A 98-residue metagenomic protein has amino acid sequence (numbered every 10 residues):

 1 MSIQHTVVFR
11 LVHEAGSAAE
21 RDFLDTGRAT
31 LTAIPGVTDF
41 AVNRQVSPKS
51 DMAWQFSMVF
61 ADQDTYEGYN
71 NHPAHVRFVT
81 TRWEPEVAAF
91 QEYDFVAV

Functional and structural regions predicted by a protein language model:
S2-V42: N-terminal first-folded block
Q4-R10, V42-H72: Short, well-ordered beta-strand segments in beta-rich or mixed alpha/beta enzyme and ligand-binding folds
T26, T32, V59-Y93: An amphipathic, aromatic/His-enriched active-site/gating alpha helix that lines ligand/cofactor pockets
A41-D51, T80-V98: Glycine-rich beta-strand-turn "strand-cap" elements at beta-sheet edges
